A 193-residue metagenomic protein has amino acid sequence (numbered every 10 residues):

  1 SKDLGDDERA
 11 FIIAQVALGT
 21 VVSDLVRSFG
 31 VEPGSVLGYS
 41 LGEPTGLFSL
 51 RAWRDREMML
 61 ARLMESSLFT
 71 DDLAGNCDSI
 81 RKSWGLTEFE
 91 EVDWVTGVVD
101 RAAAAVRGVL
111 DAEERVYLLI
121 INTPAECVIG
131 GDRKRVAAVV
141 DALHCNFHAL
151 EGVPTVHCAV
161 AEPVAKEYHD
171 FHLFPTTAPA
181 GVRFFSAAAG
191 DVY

Functional and structural regions predicted by a protein language model:
S1, L37-E43, R81-Y193: Acyl-group transfer acyltransferase/transacylase scaffold of fatty acid/polyketide systems
S1-G108, A149-T155: FabD-like malonyl-/acyl-CoA
